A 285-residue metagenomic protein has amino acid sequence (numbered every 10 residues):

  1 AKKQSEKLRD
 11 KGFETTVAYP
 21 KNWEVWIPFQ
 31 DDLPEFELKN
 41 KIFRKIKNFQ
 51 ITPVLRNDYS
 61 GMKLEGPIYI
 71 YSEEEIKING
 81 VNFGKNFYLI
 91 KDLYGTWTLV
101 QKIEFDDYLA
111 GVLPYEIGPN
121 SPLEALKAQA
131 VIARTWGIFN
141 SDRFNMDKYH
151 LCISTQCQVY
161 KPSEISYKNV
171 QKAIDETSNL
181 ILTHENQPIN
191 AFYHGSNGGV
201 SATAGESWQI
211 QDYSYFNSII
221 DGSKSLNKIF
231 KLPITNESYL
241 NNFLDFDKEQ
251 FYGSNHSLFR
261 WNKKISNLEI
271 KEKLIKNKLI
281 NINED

Functional and structural regions predicted by a protein language model:
A1-D285: Conserved, single-site charged/polar hotspot
